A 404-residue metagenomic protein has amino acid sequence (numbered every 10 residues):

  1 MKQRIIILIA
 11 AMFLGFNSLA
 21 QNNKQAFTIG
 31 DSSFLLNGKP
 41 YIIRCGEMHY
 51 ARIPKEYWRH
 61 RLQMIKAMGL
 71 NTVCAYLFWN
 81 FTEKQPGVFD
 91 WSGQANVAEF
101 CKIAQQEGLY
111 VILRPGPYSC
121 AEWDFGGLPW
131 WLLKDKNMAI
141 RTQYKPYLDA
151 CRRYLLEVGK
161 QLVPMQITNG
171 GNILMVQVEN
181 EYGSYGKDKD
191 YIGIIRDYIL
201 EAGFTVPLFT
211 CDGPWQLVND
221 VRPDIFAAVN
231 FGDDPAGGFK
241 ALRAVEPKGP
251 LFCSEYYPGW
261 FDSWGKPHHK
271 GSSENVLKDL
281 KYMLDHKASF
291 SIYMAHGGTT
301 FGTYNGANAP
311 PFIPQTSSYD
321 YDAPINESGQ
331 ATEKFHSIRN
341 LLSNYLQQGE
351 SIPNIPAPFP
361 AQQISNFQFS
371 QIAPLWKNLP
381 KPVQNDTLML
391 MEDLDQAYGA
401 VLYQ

Functional and structural regions predicted by a protein language model:
M1-I7: Bacterial N-terminal signal peptides that target proteins for export
I5, L19-T72, K102, G108: N-terminal carbohydrate-binding accessory modules
I7-N17: Bacterial N-terminal signal peptides
K39, Y76-F81, Q85-V88, G93 (+2 more regions): Aromatic- and acidic-residue-enriched carbohydrate-binding clefts of CAZyme catalytic domains
E47-H49, Y76, E179, H296: Conserved residues at the C-terminal ends of beta-strands
W58-D124, R196-E201, T205-V206, R222: Aromatic-lined substrate-binding rim segments of carbohydrate-active enzymes
L113, P117-A150, L156-I292: Substrate-binding/catalytic cleft of secreted carbohydrate-active enzymes, primarily glycoside hydrolases
L148-V163, N169-Q177, D188-K189, R196 (+4 more regions): Carbohydrate-binding surfaces of carbohydrate-active enzymes
